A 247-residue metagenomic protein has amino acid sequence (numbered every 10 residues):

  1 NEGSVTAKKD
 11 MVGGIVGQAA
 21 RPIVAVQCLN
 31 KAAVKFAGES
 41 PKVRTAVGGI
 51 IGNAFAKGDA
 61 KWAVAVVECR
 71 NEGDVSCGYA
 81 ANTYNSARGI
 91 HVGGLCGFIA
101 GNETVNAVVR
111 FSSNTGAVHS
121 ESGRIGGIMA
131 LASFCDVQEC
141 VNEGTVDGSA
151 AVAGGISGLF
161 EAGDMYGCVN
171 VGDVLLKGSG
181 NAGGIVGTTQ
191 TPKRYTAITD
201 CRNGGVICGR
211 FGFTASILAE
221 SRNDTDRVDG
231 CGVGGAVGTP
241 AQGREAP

Functional and structural regions predicted by a protein language model:
N1-P247: Surface-exposed loop/turn motifs in large extracellular/passenger domains
